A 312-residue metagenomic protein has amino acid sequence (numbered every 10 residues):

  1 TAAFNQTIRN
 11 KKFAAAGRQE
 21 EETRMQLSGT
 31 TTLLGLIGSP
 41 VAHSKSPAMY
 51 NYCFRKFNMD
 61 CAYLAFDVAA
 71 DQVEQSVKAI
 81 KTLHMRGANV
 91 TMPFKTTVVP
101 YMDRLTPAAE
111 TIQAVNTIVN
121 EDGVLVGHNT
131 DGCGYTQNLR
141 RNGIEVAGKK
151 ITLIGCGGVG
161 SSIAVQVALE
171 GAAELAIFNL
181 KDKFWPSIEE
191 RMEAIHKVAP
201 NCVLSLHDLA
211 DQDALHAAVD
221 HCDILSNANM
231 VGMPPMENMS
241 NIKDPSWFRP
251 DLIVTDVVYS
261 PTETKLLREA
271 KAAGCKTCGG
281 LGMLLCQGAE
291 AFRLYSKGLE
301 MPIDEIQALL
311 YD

Functional and structural regions predicted by a protein language model:
L27-N142: Phosphate/diphosphate ligand-binding glycine-rich loop within oxidoreductases
G38, N129, G148-L169: Glycine-rich adenosine-cofactor-binding loop
I144-K149, P250: Short helix-loop-beta connector
L169-E174, A273-C275: Conserved S-adenosyl-L-methionine
A172-V198: NAD(P)-binding Rossmann-fold cofactor-contacting core
N201-T277: Rossmann-like adenosine-cofactor binding region
L252-I253, V257-D312: Adenosine-phosphate binding glycine-rich loop
